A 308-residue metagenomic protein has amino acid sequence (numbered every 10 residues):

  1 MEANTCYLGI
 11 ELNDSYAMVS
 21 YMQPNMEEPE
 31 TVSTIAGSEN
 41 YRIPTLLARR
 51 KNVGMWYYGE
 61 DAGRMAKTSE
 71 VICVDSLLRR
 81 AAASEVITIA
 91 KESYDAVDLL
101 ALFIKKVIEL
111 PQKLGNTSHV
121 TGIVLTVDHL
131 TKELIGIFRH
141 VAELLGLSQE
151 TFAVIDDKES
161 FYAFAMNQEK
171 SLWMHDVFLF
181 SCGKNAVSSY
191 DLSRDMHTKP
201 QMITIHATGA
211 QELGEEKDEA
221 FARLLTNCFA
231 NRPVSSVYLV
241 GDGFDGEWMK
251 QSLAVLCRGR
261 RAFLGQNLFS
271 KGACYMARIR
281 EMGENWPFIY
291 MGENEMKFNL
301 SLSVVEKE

Functional and structural regions predicted by a protein language model:
M1-V32, S76-V177, T198, R258-G259 (+1 more regions): Nucleotide/phosphate-binding catalytic cleft detector across ATP-hydrolyzing and phosphate-transferring enzymes
E2, G9-Y16, S171-S188, S193-R194 (+2 more regions): A short acidic Gly-Thr/Ser loop motif
Y21-E27, L47-G54, G183-K184, D191-H197 (+1 more regions): Short acidic-glycine loop/turn motifs at beta-strand connectors
E30-T34, K199-T208: Beta-propeller fold detector
S33-T126, T208-A222, N227, N231-V234: Conserved phosphate-binding loops in N-terminal lobes of ATP-dependent enzymes of the actin/Hsp70/sugar-kinase
I123-L134, T226-L253, G265-Q266: Glycine-rich phosphate-binding loops at beta-strand->alpha-helix junctions
E143-I155, N231-V234, Q251-N267, A273: Structural alpha-beta junctions
L268, Y275-E308: Acidic, glycine/GT-rich loop-and beta-edge segments that sit at the periphery of enzyme/chaperone cores
